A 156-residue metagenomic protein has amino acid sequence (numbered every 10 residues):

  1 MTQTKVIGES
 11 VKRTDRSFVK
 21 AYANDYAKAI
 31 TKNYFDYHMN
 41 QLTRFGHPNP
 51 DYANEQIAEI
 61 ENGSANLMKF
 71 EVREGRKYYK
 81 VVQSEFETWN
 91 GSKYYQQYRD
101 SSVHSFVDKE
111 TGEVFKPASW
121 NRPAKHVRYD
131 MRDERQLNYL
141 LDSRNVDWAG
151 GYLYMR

Functional and structural regions predicted by a protein language model:
Q3-E71: Negatively charged, low-complexity tracts enriched in Asp/Glu with abundant Ser/Thr
V11, N49, N66, Y78 (+3 more regions): Polar low-complexity intrinsically disordered regions enriched in Ser/Thr and small residues
A58-S105: Exposed beta-strand-loop-beta-strand "reactive/processing" segments of non-cytosolic proteins
T111-S143: A short, surface-exposed interaction/processing loop segment used at functional sites
N145-R156: Cysteine/selenocysteine-centered motifs that mediate thiol-based redox chemistry or coordinate metal-sulfur cofactors
